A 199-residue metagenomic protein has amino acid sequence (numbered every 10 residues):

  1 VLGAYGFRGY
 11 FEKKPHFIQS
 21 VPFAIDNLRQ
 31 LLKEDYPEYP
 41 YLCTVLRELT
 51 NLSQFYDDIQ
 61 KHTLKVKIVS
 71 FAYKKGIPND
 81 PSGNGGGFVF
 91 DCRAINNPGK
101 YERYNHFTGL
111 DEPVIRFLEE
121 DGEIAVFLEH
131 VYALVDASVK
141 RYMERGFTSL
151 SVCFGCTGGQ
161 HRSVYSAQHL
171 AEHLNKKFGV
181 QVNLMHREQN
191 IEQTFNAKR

Functional and structural regions predicted by a protein language model:
G3-I59: ATP/Mg2+ or Mg2+-diphosphate-binding catalytic cores that bind nucleotide phosphates or diphosphates via glycine-rich
Q19-P22, D26, Q30, E129 (+3 more regions): A generic structural signal for well-ordered alpha-helical surface patches
D58-L150, N190-E192: C-terminal accessory "lid"/substrate-recognition subdomains
K67, S151-C153, N183-M185: A structural signal for isolated positions on well-ordered beta-strands in alpha/beta enzyme cores
T148-A171: Catalytic cysteine-centered active loop of the rhodanese-like fold, especially the PTP/DSP P-loop
A171-Q181: Post-Walker A helix-loop "phosphate-sensing" segment adjacent to the P-loop in P-loop NTPases
G179-Q189: Short beta-strand-centered segment that lines the nucleotide-binding/catalytic pocket of NTP-utilizing
N183, A197-R199: Terminal, non-globular segments
